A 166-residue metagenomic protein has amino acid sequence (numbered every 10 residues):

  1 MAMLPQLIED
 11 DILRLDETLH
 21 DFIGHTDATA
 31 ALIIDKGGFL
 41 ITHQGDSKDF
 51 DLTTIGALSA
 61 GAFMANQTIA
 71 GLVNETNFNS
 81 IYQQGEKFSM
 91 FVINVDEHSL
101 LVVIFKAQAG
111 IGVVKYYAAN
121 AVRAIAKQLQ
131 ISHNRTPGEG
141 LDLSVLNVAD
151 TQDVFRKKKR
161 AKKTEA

Functional and structural regions predicted by a protein language model:
M1-A28, G37, I41-A166: Acidic, low-complexity cytosolic segments
